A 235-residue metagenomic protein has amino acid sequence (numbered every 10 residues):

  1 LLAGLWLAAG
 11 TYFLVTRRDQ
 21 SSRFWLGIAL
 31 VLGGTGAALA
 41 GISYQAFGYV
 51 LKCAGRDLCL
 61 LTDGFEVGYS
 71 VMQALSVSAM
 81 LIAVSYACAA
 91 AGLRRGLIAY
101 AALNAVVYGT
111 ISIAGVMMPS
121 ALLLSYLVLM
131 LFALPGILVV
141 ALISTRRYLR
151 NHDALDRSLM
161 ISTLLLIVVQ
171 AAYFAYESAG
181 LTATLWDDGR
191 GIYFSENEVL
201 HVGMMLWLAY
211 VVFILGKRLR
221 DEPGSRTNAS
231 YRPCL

Functional and structural regions predicted by a protein language model:
L1-L2, A40, T62-S78, S125-V139 (+1 more regions): Alpha-helical transmembrane segments of polytopic membrane proteins
L2-A3, W25-G36, Y69, Y100 (+3 more regions): Hydrophobic alpha-helical transmembrane segments of polytopic
L5-Q20, G27-V31, G41-L58, T62-A99 (+2 more regions): Internal transmembrane alpha-helix with an interfacial aromatic "cap," most often the third helix
A8-Y12, M80-Y86, G109-M117, L131-A175 (+1 more regions): Alpha-helical transmembrane segments in multipass membrane proteins, preferentially the mid-helix core
L26-V50, M160-A179: Hydrophobic alpha-helical transmembrane segments of multi-pass membrane proteins
I42-L51, I111-L123, R146, A175-D187: Juxtamembrane "helix-exit" motif on the non-cytosolic side of transmembrane helices
A91-N104, L124-F132, R150-S162: Cytoplasm-facing juxtamembrane segments at the starts of transmembrane helices in multi-pass membrane proteins
L142-R147, I161-C234: C-terminal transmembrane-bundle signature of multipass membrane proteins, characterized by strong activation on
